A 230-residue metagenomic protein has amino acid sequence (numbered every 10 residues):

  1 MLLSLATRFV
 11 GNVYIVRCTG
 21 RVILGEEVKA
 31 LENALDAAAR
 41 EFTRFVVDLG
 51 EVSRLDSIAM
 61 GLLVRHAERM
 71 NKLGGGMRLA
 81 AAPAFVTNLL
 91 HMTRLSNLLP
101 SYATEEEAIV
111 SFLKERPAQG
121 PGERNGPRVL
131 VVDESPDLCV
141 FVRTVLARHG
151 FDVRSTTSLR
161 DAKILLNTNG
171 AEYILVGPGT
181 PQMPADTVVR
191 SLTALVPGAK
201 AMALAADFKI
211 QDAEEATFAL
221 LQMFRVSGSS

Functional and structural regions predicted by a protein language model:
M1-N12, E106-R128, F208-S230: Non-catalytic signal-transmission and effector/linker regions of two-component phosphorelay proteins
L2-D36: STAS-typified acidic loop motif
G20-R21, E32-N33, L95, P136-R154: Two-component/phosphorelay signaling modules centered on CheY-like receiver
G25-L99, T187, S191: Amphipathic alpha-helical interaction surfaces in cytosolic regulatory modules
D36-R40, R44, T157-Y173: Acidic, metal-coordinating helix/loop segments flanking the phosphotransfer/catalytic sites of two-component signaling
L55-A59, E172-T193, A205-F208: Conserved phosphotransfer microenvironments
G76-A80, V189, G198-Q211: A short, hydrophobic beta-strand element within the central beta-sheet of small alpha/beta folds
G126-P136, V142-L146, I174: Conserved acidic segment of CheY-like receiver
